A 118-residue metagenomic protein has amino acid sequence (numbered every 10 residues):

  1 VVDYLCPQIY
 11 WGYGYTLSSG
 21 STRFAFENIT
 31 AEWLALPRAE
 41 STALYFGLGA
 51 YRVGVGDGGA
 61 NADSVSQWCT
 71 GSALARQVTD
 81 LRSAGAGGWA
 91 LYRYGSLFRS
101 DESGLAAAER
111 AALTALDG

Functional and structural regions predicted by a protein language model:
V1-T16, E32, L36-G118: Substrate-binding cleft of secreted/luminal carbohydrate-active enzymes
S19-T22: C-terminal structural cap/anchor segments
A25-I29: Active-site-adjacent beta->alpha loops and helix N-cap segments on the catalytic face of soluble alpha/beta enzymes
